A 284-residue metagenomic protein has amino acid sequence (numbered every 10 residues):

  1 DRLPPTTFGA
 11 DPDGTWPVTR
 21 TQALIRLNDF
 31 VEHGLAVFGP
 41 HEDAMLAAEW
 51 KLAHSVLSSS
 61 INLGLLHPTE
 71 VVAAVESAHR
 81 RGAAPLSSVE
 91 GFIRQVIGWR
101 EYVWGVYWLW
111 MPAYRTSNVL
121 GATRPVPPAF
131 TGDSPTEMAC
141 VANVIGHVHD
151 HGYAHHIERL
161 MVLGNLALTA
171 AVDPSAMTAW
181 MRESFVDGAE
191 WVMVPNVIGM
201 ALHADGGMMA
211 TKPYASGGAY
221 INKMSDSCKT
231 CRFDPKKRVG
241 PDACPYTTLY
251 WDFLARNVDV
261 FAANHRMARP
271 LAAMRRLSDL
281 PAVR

Functional and structural regions predicted by a protein language model:
D1-K51: Specificity-determining recognition surfaces
A44, A48-R284: C-terminal catalytic domain of photolyase/cryptochrome flavoproteins, centering on the FAD-binding pocket
